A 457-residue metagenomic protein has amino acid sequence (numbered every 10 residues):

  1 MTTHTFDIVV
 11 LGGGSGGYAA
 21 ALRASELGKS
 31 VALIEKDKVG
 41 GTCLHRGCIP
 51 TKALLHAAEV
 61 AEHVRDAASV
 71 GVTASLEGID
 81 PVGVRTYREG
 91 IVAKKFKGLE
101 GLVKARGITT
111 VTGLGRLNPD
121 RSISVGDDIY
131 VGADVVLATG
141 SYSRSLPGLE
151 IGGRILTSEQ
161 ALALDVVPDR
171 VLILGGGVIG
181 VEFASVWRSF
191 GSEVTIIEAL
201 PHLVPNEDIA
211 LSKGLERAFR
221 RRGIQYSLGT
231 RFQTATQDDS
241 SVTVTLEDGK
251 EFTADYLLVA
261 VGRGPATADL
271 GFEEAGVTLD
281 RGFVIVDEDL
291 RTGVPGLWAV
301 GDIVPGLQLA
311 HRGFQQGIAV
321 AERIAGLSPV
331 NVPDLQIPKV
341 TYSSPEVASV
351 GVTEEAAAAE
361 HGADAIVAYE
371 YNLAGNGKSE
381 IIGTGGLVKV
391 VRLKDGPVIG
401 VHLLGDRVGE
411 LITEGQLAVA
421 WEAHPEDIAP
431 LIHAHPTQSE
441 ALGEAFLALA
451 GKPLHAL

Functional and structural regions predicted by a protein language model:
T2-G14, V167-G177: Beta1/beta-strand and adjacent pyrophosphate-binding region of the FAD-binding site in flavoprotein oxidoreductases
T3-F6, L22-K29, I34-V167, T195 (+7 more regions): Glycine-rich flavin
F6-L33, G180-R188: N-terminal Rossmann-like FAD-binding beta1-loop-alpha1 element of flavoenzymes
V9-L11, G115, Y130-G140, I173-L174 (+4 more regions): Short hydrophobic core segments
L11-G14, S25-D37, T42, I49 (+3 more regions): Flexible, glycine-rich terminal cap/loop adjacent to redox cofactors in electron-transfer oxidoreductases
G152-P168, E251-G326: FAD-site-proximal beta/loop scaffold in flavoenzymes
I173-A199, D239: Rossmann-like dinucleotide/phosphate-binding beta-alpha-beta segment
E207-G214, V300-A358, H435-L457: A conserved FAD-binding loop/helix module that cradles the flavin
